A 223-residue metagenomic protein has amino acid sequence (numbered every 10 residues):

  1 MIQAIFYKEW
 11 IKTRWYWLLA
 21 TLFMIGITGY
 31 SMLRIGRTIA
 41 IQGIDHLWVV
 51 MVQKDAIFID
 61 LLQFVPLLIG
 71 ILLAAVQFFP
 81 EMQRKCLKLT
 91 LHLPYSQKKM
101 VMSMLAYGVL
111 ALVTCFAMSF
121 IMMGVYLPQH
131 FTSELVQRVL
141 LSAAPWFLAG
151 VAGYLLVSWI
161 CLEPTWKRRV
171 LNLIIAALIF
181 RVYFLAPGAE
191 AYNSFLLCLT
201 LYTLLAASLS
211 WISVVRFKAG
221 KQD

Functional and structural regions predicted by a protein language model:
M1-Q63, V76, P80-E81, L162 (+1 more regions): Hydrophobic alpha-helical transmembrane segments
Y7, I11-W15, L19, K98-C115: Alpha-helical transmembrane segments of multi-pass membrane proteins
W15-L19, L87, K98, F131 (+1 more regions): Secondary-structure boundary/capping residues
A20-I25, M82-L93, S133-L140, K221: Short, charge-rich amphipathic segments
T28, M32, G36-I39, H46-G70 (+2 more regions): Secretory targeting signals
M51, L87-Y95, H130, A191-L197: Proteins with a high burden of low-complexity, intrinsically disordered sequence enriched in S/T/G/P/A and R, requiring
Q77-Y107: Helix-loop-helix units of permease transmembrane domains in multi-pass membrane transporters, especially ABC
